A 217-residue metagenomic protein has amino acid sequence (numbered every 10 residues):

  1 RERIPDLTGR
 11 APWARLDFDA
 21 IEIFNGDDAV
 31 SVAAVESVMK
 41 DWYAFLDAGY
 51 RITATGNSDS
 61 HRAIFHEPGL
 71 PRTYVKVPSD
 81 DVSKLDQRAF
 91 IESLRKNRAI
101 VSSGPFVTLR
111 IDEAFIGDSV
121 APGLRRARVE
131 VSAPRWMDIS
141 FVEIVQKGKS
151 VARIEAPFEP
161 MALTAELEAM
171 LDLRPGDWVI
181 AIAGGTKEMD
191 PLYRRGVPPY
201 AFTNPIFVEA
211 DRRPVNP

Functional and structural regions predicted by a protein language model:
R1-I52: Catalytic cores of extracellular degradative/oxidative enzymes
M39-Y43, D47-T53, S58-P217: C-terminal functional module detector
